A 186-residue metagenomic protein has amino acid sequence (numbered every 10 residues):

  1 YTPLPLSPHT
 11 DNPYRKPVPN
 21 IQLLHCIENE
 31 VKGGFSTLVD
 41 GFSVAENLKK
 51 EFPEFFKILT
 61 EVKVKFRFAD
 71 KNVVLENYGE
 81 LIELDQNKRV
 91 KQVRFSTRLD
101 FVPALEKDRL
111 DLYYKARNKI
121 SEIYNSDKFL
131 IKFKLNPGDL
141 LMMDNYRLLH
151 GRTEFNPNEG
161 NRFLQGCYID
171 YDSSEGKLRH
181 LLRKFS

Functional and structural regions predicted by a protein language model:
Y1-S186: Active-site environment of non-heme Fe oxygenases that use a 2-His-1-carboxylate facial triad
